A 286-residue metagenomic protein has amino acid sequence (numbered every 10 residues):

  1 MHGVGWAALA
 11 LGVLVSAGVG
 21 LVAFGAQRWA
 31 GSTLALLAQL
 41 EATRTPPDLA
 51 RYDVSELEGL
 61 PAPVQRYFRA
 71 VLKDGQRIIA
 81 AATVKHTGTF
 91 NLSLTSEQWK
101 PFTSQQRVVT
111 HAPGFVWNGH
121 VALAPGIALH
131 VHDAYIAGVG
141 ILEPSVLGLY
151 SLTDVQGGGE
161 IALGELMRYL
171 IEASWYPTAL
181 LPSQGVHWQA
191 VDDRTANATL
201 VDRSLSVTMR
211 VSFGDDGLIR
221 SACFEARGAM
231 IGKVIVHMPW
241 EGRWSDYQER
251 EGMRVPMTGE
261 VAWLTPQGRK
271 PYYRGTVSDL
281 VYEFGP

Functional and structural regions predicted by a protein language model:
H2-L34: N-terminal type II signal-anchor transmembrane helix that functions as the membrane-insertion/stop-transfer segment
S32-T83: N-terminal leader/targeting segments and the immediate start of mature chains
Q65-Y150: N-terminal mature ectodomain segment of secretory-pathway/periplasmic proteins
I79-K85, T110-N118, I141, A190-T199 (+2 more regions): Short, hydrophobic/aromatic-rich segments at coil-to-beta transitions
W99-P101, G126, L181, V191-D193 (+2 more regions): Short solvent-exposed loop/turn micro-motifs enriched in small/polar/acidic residues
R107, G185-A190, S245-D246: Short amphipathic beta-strand and strand-loop transition segments with alternating hydrophobic
E143-D202, I235: Flexible, processing/modification-adjacent segments and terminal tails in exported/periplasmic/extracellular proteins
N197-F284: Gly/Pro-enriched, hydrophobic low-complexity segments that function as extracytoplasmic propeptides/linkers
